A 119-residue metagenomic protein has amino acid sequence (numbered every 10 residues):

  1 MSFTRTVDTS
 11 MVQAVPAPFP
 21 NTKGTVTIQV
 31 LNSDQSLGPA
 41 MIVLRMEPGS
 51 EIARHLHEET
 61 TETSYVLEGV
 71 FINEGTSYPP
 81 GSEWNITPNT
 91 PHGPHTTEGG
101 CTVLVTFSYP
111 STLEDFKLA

Functional and structural regions predicted by a protein language model:
M1-G38, L118-A119: A short, N-terminal "cap"/entry segment at the start of jelly-roll beta-barrel domains of the cupin/DSBH fold
T27-H57, I72, T76, T87-P91: Conserved short histidine dyad/triad with adjacent acidic residue
G38-A40, Y65, G99-C101: Residues at beta-strand starts and edge strands
A53, S64-Y65, E114-F116: A short, polar/proline- and glycine-enriched secondary-structure boundary/capping micro-motif
T60, S77, P88-F116: Ligand-binding loop in jelly-roll beta-barrel domains
